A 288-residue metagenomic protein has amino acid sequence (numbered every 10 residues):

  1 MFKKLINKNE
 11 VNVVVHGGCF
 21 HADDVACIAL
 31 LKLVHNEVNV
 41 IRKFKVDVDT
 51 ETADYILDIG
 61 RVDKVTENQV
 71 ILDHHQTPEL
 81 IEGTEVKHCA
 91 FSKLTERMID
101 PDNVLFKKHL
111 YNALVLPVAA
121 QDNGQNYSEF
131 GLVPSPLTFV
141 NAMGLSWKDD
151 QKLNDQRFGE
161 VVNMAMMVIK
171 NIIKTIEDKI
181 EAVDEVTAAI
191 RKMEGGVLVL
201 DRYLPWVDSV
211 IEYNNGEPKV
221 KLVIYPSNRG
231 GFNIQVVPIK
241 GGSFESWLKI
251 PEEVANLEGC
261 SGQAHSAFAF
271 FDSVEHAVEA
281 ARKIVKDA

Functional and structural regions predicted by a protein language model:
M1-Q156, E212, E217, N228-A288: Replace "Mg2+/Mn2+-dependent" with "divalent metal-dependent
L116-P205: Hydrophobic, aromatic-enriched interface-forming segments
I172-E253: Acidic/histidine-rich
